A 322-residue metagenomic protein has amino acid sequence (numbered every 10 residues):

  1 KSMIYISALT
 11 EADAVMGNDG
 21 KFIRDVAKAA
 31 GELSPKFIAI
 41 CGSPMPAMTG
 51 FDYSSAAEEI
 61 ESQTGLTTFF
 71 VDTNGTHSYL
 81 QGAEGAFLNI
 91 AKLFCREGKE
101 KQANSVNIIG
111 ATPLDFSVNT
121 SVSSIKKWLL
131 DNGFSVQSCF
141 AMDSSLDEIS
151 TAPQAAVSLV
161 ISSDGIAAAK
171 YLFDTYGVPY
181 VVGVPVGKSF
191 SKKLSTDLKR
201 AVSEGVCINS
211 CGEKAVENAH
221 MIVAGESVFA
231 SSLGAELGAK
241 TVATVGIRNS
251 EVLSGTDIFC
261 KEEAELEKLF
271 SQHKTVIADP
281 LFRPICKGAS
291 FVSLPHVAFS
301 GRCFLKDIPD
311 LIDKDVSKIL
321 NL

Functional and structural regions predicted by a protein language model:
K1-L322: An N-terminal assembly and electron-transfer interface module characteristic of large anaerobic redox and radical
